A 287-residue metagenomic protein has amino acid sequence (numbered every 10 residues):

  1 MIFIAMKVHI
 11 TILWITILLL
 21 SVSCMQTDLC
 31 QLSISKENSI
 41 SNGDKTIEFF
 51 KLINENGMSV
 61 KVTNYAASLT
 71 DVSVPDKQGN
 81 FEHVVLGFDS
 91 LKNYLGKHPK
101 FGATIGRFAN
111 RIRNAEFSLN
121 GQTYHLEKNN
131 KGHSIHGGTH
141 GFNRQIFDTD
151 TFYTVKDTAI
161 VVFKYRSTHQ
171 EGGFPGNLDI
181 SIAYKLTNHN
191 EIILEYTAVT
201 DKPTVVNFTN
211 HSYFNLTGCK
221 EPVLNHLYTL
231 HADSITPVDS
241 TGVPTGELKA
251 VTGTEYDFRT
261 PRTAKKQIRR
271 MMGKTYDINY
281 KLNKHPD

Functional and structural regions predicted by a protein language model:
M1-S33: Bacterial Sec-dependent N-terminal signal peptides
M25-D287: An exposed, glycine/acidic-rich loop-and-rim segment of catalytic or binding clefts
